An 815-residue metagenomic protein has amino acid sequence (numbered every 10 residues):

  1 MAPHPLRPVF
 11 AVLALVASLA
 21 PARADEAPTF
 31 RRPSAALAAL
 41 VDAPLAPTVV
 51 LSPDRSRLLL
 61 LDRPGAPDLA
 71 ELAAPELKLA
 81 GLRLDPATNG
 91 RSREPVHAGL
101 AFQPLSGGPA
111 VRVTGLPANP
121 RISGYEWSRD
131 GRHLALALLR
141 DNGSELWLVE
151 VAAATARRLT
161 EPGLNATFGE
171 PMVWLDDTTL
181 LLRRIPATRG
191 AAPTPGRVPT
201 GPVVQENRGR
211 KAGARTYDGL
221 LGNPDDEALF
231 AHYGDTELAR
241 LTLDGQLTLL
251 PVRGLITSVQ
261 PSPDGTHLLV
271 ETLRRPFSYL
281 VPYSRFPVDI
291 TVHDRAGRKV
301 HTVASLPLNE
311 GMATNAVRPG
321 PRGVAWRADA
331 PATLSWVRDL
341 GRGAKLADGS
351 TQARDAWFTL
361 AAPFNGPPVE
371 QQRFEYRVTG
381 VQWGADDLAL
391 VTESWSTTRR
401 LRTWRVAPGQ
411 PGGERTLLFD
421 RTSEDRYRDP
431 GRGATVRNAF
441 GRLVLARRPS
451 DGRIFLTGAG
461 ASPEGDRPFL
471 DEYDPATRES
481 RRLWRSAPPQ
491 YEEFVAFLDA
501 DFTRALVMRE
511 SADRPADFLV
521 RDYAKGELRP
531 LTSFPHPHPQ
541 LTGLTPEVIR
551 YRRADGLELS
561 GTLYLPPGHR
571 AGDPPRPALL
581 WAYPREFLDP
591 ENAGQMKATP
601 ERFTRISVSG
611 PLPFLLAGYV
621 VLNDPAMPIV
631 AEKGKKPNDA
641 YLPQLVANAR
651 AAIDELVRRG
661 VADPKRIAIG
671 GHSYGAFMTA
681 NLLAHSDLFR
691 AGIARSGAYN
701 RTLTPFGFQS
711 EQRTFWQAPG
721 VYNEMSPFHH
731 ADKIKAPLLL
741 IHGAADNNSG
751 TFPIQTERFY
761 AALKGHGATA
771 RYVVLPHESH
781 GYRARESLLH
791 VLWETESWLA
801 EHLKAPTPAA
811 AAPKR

Functional and structural regions predicted by a protein language model:
M1-F10: Bacterial N-terminal signal peptides that target proteins for export
V9-S18: Bacterial N-terminal signal peptides
A24-K525, P530-S533, P537-G543, G594-Q595 (+2 more regions): Beta-propeller folds
V96-A98, L105, A598-R815: Active-site-proximal cap/loop segments of hydrolase catalytic domains
P530-D573: N-terminal cap/lid segment of alpha/beta-hydrolase-fold proteins
L565, D573-R585: Short beta-strand element of the alpha/beta-hydrolase
Y583-L588, T599: Active-site glycine-rich loops that stabilize anionic/oxyanionic intermediates across multiple enzyme folds
